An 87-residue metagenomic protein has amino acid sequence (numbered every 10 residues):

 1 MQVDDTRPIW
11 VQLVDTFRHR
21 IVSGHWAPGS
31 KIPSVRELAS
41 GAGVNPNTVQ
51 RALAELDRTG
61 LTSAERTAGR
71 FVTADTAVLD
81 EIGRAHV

Functional and structural regions predicted by a protein language model:
M1-K31, E37, G41, G83-H86: Extreme N-terminal segment that seeds HTH/winged-HTH DNA-binding domains in transcriptional regulators
H19, G24, E55, S63-A64: Short, flexible coil/turn micro-motifs enriched in small/turn-prone residues
K31-I32, A64-V72, T76: Short, Lys/Arg-rich nucleic-acid/phosphate-binding segment
K31-S63: N-terminal helix-turn-helix
T59, F71-H86: Charged, amphipathic alpha-helical coiled-coil/dimerization segments
